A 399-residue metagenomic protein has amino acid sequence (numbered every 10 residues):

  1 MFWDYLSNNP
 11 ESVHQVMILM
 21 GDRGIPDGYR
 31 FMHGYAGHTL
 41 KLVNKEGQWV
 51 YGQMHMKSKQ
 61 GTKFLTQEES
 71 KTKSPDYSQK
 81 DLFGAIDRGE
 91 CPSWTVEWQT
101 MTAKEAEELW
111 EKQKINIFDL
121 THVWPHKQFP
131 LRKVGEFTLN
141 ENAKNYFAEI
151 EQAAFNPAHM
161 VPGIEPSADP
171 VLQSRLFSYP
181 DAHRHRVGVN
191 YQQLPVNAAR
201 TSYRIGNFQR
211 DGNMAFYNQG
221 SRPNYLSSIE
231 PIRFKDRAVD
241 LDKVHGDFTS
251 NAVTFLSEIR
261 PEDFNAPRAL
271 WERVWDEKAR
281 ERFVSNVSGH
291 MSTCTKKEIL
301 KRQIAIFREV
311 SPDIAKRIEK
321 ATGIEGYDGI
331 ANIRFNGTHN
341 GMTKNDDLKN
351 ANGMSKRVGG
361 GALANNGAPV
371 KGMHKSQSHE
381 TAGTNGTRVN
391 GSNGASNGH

Functional and structural regions predicted by a protein language model:
M1-G394, G398-H399: Active-site-adjacent core segments of small-molecule enzymes
